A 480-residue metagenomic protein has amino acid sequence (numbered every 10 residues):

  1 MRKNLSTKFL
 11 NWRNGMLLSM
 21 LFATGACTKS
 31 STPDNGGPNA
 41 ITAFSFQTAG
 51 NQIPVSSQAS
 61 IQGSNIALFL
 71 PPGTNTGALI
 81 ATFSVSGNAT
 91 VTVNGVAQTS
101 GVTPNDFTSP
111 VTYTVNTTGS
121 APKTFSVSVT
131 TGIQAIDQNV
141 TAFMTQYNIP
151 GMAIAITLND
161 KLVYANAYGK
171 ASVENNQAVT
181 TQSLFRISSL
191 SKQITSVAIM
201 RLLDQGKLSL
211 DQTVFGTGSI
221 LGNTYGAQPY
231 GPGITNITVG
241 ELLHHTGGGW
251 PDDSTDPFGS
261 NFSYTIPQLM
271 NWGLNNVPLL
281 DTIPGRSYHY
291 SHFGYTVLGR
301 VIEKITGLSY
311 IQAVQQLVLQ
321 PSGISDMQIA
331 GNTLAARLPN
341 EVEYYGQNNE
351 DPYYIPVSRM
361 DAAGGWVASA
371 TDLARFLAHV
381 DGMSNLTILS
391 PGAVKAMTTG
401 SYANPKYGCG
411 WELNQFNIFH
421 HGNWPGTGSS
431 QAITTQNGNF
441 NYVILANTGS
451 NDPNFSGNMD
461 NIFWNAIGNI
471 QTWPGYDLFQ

Functional and structural regions predicted by a protein language model:
M1-G36: Bacterial Sec-dependent N-terminal signal peptides
C27-Q134: Beta-rich interaction/scaffold domains
S30-T32, G132-N166, Y354-Q480: Catalytic loop of the DD-peptidase/beta-lactamase superfamily, centered on the K-T-G motif and neighboring
V140-N148, A198, L202-K207, G218-G222 (+7 more regions): Sec/Tat-exported extracytoplasmic proteins
Y147-A153, N175-E241, T282-S291, D361-G364 (+1 more regions): Short active-site loop at a secondary-structure junction that contains or immediately precedes the catalytic residue(s)
L184, P229-Y230, D253-A335, M360-A374: Catalytic-site signature segments of enzymes, centered on catalytic residues
R186-S189, L202-W250, K304-Y344: Active-site helix/loop module of the DD-peptidase/beta-lactamase fold, centered on the serine-lysine SxxK catalytic
I234, T238, T333-A362, E412-N417 (+1 more regions): Carbohydrate-binding/catalytic loop surfaces
